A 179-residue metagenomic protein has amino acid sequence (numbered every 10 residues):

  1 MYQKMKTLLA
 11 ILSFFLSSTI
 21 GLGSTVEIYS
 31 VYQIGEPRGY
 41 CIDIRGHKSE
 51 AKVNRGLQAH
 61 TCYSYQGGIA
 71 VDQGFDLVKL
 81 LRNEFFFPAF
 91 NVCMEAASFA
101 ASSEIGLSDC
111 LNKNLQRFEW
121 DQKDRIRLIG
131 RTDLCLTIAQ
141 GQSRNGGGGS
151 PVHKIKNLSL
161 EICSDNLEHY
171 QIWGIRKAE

Functional and structural regions predicted by a protein language model:
M1-L9: Bacterial N-terminal signal peptides that target proteins for export
A10-S18: Bacterial N-terminal signal peptides
L22-E179: Lectin-like carbohydrate-binding module/patch detector with strong preference for beta-trefoil
